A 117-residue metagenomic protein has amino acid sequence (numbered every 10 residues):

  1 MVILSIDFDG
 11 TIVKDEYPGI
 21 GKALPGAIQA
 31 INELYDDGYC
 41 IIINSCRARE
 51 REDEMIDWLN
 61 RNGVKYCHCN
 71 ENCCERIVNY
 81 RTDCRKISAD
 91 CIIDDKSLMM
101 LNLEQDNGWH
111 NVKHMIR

Functional and structural regions predicted by a protein language model:
M1-R117: HAD-like aspartate-dependent phosphatase fold
